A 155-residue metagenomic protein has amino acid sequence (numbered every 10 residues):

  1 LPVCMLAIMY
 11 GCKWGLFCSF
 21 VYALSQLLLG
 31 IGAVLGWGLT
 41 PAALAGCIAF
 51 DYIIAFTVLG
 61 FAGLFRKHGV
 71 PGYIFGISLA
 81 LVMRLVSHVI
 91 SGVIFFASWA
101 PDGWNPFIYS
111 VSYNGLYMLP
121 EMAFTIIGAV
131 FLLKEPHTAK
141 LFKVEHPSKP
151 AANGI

Functional and structural regions predicted by a protein language model:
L1-I155: Loop-helix junctions at membrane interfaces
